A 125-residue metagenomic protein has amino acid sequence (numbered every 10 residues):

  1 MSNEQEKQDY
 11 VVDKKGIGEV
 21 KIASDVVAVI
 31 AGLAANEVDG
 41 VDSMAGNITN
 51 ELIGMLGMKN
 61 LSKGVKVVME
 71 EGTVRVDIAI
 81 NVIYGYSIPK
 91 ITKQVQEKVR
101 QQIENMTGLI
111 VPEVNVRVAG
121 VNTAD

Functional and structural regions predicted by a protein language model:
M1-E37, D42-A45, E51-I53: Terminal low-complexity, intrinsically disordered regions
K21, I30, K66, R75-N81 (+1 more regions): Soluble periplasmic/extracytoplasmic beta-strand elements of cell-envelope proteins
V38-M44, N60-L61, M106-I110: Short secondary-structure junctions
M44, L52-A79, V121-T123: Short edge beta-strands and adjacent turn/loop segments
G72, V76-K93: A short interface-forming secondary-structure element
N81, Q102-E104, V121: Extended, positively charged loop/linker patches that create polyanion-binding surfaces
I88-T107: Short, non-transmembrane amphipathic alpha-helical segments
E113-D125: Short, highly charged C-terminal tails/helix-capping segments
